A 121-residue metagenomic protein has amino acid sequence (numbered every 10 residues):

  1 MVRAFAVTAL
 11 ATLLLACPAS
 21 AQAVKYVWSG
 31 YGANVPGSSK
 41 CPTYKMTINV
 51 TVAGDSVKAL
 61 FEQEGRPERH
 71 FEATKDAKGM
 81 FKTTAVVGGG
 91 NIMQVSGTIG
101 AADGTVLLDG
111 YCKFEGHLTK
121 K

Functional and structural regions predicted by a protein language model:
M1-A4: Positively charged n-region of N-terminal signal peptides that target proteins for export
A6-A16: Bacterial N-terminal signal peptides
C17-A21: Sec/Tat signal peptide C-region and signal peptidase I cleavage site
Q22-K121: Central antiparallel beta-sheet cores of small beta-barrel/beta-sandwich binding domains
